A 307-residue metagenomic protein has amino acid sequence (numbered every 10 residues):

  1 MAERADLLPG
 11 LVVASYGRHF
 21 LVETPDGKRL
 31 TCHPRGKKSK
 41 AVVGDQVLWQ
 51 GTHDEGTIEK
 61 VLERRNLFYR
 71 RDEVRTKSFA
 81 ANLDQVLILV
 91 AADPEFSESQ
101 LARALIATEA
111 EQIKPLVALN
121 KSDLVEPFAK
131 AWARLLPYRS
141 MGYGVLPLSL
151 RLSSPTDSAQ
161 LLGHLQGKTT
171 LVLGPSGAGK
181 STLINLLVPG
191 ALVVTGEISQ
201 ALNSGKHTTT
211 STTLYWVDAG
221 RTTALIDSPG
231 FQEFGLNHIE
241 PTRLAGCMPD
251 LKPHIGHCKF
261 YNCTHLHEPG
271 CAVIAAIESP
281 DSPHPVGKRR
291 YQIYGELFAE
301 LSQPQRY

Functional and structural regions predicted by a protein language model:
M1-E109: C-terminal effector/interaction modules appended to NTPase cores
E3-D6, V43-Q46, Q50-E55, L62-V86 (+6 more regions): Helix-rich effector regions associated with P-loop NTPase G domains
D26-K28, R75, L101-A104, A131-R134 (+3 more regions): Short, glycine/charged-enriched secondary-structure capping and boundary segments
A91-Y143: Phosphate-binding glycine-rich loops and their immediate beta-loop-alpha structural context
S99-I106, A133-L136, S140, A159 (+4 more regions): Solvent-exposed alpha-helical segments within well-ordered globular domains of core cellular machineries
L124-A178: Canonical P-loop GTPase G-domain recognition
L150, T169-G177, S181-N185, T213-L214 (+1 more regions): Conserved active-site beta-strand-loop modules that form the wall/rim of enzyme catalytic pockets and either contain
K180-G196: A conserved segment at the C-terminal end of the G1
